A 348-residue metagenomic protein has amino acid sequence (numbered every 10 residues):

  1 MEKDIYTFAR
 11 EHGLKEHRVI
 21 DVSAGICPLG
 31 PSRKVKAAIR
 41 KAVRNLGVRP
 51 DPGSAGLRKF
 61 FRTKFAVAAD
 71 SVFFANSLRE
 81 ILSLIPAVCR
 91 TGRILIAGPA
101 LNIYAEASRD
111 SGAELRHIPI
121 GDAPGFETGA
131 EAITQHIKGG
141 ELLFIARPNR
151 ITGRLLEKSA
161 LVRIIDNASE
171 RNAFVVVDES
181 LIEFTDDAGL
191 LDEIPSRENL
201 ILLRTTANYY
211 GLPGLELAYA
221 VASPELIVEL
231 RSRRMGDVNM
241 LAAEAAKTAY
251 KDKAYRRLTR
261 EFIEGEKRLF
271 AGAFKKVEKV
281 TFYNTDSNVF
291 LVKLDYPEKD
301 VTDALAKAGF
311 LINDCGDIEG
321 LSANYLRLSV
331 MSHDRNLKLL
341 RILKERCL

Functional and structural regions predicted by a protein language model:
M1-V48, G139: N-terminal "arm"/small-domain region of PLP-dependent enzymes with the aminotransferase-like
P31-V35, G53, I103, N199-K276 (+1 more regions): PLP-dependent aminotransferase class I/II
R33, P297-A304, D334-K338: Short, conserved charged micro-motifs
P50, R62-L84: Short loop-beta-helix segment that forms the pyridoxal 5′-phosphate
A87-I145: PLP-dependent aminotransferase-like
D122-E183, P195: Active-site phosphate-binding strand-loop segment of PLP-dependent enzymes
E264, V277-A308: Conserved PLP-binding catalytic core of the aspartate aminotransferase-like
K307-A308, E319-L348: PLP-dependent enzyme catalytic core of the Aspartate aminotransferase-like
